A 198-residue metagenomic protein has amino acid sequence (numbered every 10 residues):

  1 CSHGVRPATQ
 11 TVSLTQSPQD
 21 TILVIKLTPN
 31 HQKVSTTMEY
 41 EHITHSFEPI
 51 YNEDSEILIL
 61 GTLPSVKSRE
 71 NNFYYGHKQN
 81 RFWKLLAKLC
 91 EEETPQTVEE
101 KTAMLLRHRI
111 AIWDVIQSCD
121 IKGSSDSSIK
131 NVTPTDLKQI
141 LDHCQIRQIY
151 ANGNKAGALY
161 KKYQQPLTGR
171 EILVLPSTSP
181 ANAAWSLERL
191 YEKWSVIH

Functional and structural regions predicted by a protein language model:
V5-A8, V12, D20, V24 (+1 more regions): Acidic, Ala/Val/Gly-enriched low-complexity intrinsically disordered segments
S17, L27: Cationic, low-complexity basic patches in intrinsically disordered or flexible, solvent-exposed regions
M38-E56, K78, S125-P134, K138 (+1 more regions): C-terminal capping/extension of enzyme domains
E56-T62: Short, hydrophobic/glycine-enriched beta-strand segments
K67-S128: Short, surface-exposed acidic-centric catalytic microdomains
R107-K155: Internal catalytic-core helix/loop-beta-alpha segment that presents or stabilizes conserved functional determinants
A156-Y160: Short, well-ordered alpha-helical microsegments
